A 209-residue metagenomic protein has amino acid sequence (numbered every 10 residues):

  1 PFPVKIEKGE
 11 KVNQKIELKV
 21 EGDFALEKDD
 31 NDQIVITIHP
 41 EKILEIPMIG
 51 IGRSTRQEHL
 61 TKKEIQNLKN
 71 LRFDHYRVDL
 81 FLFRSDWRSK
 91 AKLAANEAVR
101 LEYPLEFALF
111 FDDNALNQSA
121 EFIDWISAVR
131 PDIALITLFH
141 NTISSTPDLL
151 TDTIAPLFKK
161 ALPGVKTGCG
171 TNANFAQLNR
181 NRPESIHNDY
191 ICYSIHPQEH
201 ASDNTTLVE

Functional and structural regions predicted by a protein language model:
P1-V35: Beta-strand-rich recognition/accessory modules
D23-N67: N-terminal carbohydrate-binding accessory modules
P47-R53, D74-V78, Y103-L109, A134-L138 (+2 more regions): Hydrophobic faces of well-ordered beta-strands that scaffold small-molecule active sites in alpha/beta enzyme cores
I49-S85, L93, E97-E106, A128-P131: Catalytic domains of carbohydrate-active enzymes, especially glycoside hydrolases
I51-R56, F81-F83, F110-N114, F139-I143 (+2 more regions): Active-site beta-loop-alpha junctions enriched in small/polar residues
T61-I65, R88, N117-I126, P147-I154 (+1 more regions): Distinct, well-ordered alpha-helical segments
R88-V99, Y103, E199-E209: Glycoside hydrolase catalytic-domain groove-lining segments
S144-E209: Noncatalytic carbohydrate-binding groove/subsite architecture in carbohydrate-active enzymes
